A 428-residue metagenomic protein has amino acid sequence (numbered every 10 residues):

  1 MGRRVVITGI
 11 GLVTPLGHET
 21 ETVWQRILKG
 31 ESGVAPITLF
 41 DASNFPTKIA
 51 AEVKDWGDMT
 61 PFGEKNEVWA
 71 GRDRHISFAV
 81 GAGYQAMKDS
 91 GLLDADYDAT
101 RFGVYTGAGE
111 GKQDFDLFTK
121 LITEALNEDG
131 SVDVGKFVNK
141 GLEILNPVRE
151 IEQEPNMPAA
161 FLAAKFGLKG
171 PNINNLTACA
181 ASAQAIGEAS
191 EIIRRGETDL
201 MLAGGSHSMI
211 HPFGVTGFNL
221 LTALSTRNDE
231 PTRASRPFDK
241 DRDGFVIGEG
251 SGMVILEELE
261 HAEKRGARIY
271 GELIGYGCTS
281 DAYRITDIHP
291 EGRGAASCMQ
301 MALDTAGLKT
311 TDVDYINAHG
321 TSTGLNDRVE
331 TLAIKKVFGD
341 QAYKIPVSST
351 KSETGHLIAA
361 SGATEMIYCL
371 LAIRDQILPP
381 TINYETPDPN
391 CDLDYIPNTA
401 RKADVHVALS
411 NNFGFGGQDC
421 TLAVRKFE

Functional and structural regions predicted by a protein language model:
M1-V68, S90, E260-Y270, I367-T381 (+1 more regions): ACP-dependent fatty acid/polyketide chain-elongation machinery
R4-T8, A35, D229-A306, Y315: Condensing-enzyme catalytic core mediating Claisen C-C bond formation in acyl metabolism
I7, L28-I173, S206-V215, T310-N326: Conserved beta-ketoacyl condensing-enzyme motif
T38, E197-D243, Y276-P290, G320-D327 (+1 more regions): Acyl-CoA/ACP chain-elongation machinery
G71-S77, Y97-A99, R149-N156, I173-A181 (+4 more regions): Active-site nucleophile and cofactor-binding loops and adjacent substrate-binding regions of central metabolic enzymes
A79-L92, P155-F166, N172-H207, V246-A267 (+2 more regions): Active-site-proximal alpha-helical scaffold in enzymes
A86-D98, A262-I269, M299-Y315, V337-Q341: Phosphate/pyrophosphate-binding loops at sites that engage ATP/ADP/AMP, CoA/4′-phosphopantetheine, polyphosphate
L126-N146, G187, E191, H207-K264 (+2 more regions): Glycine-/small-residue-rich "gating" segment that lines the acyl/pantetheine channel and substrate pocket
